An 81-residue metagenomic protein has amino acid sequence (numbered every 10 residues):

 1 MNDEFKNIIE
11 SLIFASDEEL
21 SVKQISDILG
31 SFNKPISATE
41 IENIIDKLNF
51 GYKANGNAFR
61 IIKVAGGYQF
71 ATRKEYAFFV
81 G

Functional and structural regions predicted by a protein language model:
M1, I9-L12, A71-G81: Phospho-regulated, low-complexity intrinsically disordered regions of nuclear gene-regulatory and chromatin-associated
N2-E19, I45: Positively charged, polyanion-binding regions of nucleic-acid-associated proteins
F5, N43-A77: Charged low-complexity interaction tracts in eukaryotic proteins
L12-A15, F32, G51: Conserved, well-folded catalytic cores of nucleic-acid-processing and energy-transducing macromolecular machines
Q24-I28: A short acidic, leucine-rich amphipathic alpha-helix
G30-I41: Short, positively charged loop/turn segments that connect secondary-structure elements
